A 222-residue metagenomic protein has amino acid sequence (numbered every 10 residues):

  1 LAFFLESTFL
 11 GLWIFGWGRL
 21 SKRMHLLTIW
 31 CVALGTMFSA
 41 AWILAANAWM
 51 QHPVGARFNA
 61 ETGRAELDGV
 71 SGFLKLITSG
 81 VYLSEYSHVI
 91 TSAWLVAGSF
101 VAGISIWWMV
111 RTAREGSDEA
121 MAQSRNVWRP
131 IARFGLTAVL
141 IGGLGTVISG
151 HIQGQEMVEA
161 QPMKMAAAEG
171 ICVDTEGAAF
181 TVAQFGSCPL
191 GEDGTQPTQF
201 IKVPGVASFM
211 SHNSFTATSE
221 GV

Functional and structural regions predicted by a protein language model:
L1-V222: Polytopic transmembrane helical bundles with strong interfacial aromatic enrichment
